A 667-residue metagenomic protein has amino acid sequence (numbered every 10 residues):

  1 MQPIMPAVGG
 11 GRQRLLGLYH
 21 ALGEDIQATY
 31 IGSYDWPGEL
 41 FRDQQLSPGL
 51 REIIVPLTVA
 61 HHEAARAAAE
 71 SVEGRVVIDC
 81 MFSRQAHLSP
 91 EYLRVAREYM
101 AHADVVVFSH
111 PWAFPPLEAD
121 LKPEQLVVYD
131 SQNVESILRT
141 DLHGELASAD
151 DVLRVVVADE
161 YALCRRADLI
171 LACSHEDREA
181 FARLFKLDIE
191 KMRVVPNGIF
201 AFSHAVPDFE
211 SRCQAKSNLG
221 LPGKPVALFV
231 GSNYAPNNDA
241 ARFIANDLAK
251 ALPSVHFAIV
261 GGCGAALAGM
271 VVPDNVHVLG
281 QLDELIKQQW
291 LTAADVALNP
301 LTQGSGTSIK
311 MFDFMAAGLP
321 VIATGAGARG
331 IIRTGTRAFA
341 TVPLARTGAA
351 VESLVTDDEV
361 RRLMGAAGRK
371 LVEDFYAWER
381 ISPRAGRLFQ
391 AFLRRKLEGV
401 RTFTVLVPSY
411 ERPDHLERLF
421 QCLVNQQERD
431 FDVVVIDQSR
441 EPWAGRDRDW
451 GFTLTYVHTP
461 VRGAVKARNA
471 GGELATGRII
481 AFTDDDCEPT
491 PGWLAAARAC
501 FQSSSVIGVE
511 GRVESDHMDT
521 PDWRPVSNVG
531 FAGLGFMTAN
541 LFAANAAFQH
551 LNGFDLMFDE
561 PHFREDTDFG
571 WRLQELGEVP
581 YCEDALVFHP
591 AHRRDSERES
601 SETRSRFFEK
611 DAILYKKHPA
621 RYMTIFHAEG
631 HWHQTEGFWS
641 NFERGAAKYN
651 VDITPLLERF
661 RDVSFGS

Functional and structural regions predicted by a protein language model:
R14, P196-V272, V278-Q288, T292: Conserved catalytic-core segment of nucleotide-activated headgroup transferases in glycan assembly
Q132, V579-S667: Active-site-adjacent helix/loop segment of glycosyltransferases that harbors family-specific signature motifs
R394-N425: N-proximal low-complexity "stem/linker" segments adjacent to membrane-targeting elements
F420-H458: Acidic donor-binding segment of Leloir-type glycosyltransferases
T459-A475: Glycine-rich, basic loop-to-helix element that forms the pyrophosphate-binding segment of sugar-nucleotide handling
I480: Short aromatic/hydrophobic "clamp" motif used to bind/position activated sugar donors
E488, G492-P521, P590: Conserved donor NDP-sugar-binding/catalytic core segment of glycosyltransferases
L541-A543, A547-N552, D559-L586, A591: A short, conserved alpha-helix in the catalytic core of glycosyltransferases
